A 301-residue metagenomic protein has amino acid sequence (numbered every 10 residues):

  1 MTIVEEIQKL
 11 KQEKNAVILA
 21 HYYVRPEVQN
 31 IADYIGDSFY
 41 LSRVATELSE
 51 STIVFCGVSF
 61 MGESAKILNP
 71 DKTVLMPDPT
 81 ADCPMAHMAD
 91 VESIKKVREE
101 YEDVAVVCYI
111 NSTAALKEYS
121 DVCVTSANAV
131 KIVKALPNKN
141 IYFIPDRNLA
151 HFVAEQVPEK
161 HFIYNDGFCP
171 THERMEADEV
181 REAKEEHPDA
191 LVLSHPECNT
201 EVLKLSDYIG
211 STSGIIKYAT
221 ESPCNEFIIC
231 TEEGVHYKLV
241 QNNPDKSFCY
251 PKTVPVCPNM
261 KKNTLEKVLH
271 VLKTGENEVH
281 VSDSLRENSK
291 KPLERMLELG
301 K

Functional and structural regions predicted by a protein language model:
M1-I229, V235-K301: Active-site loop-to-helix "anion-binding N-cap" substructures in soluble metabolic enzymes
